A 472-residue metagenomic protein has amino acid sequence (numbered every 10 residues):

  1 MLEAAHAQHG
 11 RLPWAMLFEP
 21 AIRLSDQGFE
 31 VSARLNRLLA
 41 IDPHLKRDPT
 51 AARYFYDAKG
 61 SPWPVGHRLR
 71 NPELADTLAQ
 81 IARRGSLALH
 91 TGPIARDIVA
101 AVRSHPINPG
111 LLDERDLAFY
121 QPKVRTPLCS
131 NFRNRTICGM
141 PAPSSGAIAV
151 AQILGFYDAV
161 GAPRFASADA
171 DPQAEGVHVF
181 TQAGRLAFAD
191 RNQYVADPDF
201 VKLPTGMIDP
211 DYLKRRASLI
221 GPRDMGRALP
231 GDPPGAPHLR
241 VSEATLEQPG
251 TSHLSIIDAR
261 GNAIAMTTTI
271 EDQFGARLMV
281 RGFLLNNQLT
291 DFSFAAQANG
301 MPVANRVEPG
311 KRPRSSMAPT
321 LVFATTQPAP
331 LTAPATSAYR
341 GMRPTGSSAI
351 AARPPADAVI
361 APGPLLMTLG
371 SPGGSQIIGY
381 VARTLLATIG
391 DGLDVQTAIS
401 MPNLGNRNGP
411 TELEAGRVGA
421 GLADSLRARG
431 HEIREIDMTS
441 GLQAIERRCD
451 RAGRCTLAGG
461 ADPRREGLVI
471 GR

Functional and structural regions predicted by a protein language model:
M1-Q8, R84-T91, R96, G155 (+1 more regions): Alpha-helical support elements that line or immediately flank enzyme active sites and cofactor-binding pockets
M1-T91, A95-S145, L219-I220, D224-R227 (+5 more regions): Noncatalytic scaffold domains of N-terminal-nucleophile
A15-D26, G92, R96-A100, A168-F188 (+1 more regions): Short, well-structured alpha-helical segments that form the helix of a local strand-helix-strand
N108-D113, I257, N262-P328, Y339-M342 (+3 more regions): Active-site rim segments in enzyme catalytic domains, especially the processed small/beta chain of N-terminal
V124, Q248-T251, S315-M317: Short, small/polar residue-rich loop motifs at catalytic or cofactor-binding pockets
C138-A147, T251-S255, A265-R277, S337 (+1 more regions): Glycine-rich phosphate/pyrophosphate-binding beta-alpha loops
A162-T269: Internal maturation/activation junctions in enzymes
F188, G310-P313, V381, G390-M438: Extended C-terminal subregions enriched in glycine
